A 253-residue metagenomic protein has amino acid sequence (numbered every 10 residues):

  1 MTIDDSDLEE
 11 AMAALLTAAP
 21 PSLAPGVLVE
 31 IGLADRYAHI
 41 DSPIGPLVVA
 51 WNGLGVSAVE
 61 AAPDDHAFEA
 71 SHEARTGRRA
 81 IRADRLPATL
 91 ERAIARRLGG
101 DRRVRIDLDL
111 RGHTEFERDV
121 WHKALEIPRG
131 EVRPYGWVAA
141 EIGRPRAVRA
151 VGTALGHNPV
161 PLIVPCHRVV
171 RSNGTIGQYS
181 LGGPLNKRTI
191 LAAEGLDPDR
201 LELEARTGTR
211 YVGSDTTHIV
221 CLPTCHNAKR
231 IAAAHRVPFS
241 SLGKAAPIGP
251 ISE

Functional and structural regions predicted by a protein language model:
M1-P145, A193-R236, S240-P247, I251-E253: Basic nucleic-acid-binding alpha-helical/helix-turn surface characteristic of O6-alkylguanine DNA
A124, C166-H167, I190: Structural signal for hydrophobic
G143-T153: Short, positively charged loop/turn segments that connect secondary-structure elements
V151-P161: Regulatory, non-catalytic segments
L162-V170: Short Lys/Arg-enriched helix C-cap and helix-to-coil transition segments that create basic nucleic-acid-contact patches
R171-S172, G177: Conserved post-catalytic alpha-helical subdomain immediately downstream of the catalytic base and nucleotide-binding
T175, G183-T189, G195-L196, S240: Glycine-biased, small-residue-rich flexible motifs in mid-sequence functional cores and linkers
S180: DPxDG-like acidic metal-binding loop motif
